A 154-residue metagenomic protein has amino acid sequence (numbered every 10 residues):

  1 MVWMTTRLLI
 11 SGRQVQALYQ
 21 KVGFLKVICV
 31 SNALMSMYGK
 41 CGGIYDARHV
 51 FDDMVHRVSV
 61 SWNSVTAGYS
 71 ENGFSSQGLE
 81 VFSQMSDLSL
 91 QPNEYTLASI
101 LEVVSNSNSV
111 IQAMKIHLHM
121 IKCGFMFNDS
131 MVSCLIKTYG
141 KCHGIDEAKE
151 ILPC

Functional and structural regions predicted by a protein language model:
G12, V27-N32, S36, A47 (+8 more regions): Pentatricopeptide repeat
Q14-V15, V50, V81, I116 (+1 more regions): Alpha-helical solenoid repeat scaffolds, predominantly canonical TPR units
M35-M37, M54, M85, I136-T138 (+1 more regions): Methionine-biased hydrophobic packing positions in alpha-helices, especially within tandem helical repeat solenoids
G140-C154: Long hydrophobic segments that form regular secondary structure
